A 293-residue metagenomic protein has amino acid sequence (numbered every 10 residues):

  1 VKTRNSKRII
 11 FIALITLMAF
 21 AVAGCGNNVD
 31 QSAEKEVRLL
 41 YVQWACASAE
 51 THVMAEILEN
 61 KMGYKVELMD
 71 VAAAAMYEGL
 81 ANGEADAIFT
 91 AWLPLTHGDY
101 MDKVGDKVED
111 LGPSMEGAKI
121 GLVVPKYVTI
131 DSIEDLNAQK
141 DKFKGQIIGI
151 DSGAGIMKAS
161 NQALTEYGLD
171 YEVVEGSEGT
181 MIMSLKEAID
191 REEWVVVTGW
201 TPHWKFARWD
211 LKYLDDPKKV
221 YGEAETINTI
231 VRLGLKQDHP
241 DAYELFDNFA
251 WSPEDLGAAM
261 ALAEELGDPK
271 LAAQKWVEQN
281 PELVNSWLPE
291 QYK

Functional and structural regions predicted by a protein language model:
F20-G24: C-terminal motif of bacterial Sec signal peptides marking the signal peptidase cleavage site
S32-C46, Y64-M69, K144-I148, F246: Short, well-ordered beta-strand elements
V37, C46, A159-Y171, G176-E192 (+3 more regions): An extracytoplasmic/periplasmic, membrane-proximal ligand-sensing/linker region
V42-A45, K65-G79, V173-S184: Short helix-initiation/N-cap motifs at beta->coil->alpha
M54-G63, A138-V174, E278: Ligand-binding cleft/hinge of the Venus flytrap
G79, A85-F89, S152-K218: Ligand-binding pocket segment of bilobal, Venus flytrap-like solute-binding proteins
G105-G153: A conserved helix-loop-strand patch within extracytoplasmic ligand-binding domains of the periplasmic binding
K119-T129, E225-H239: A bilobed periplasmic-binding-protein/Venus flytrap-type ligand-binding module shared by bacterial periplasmic
